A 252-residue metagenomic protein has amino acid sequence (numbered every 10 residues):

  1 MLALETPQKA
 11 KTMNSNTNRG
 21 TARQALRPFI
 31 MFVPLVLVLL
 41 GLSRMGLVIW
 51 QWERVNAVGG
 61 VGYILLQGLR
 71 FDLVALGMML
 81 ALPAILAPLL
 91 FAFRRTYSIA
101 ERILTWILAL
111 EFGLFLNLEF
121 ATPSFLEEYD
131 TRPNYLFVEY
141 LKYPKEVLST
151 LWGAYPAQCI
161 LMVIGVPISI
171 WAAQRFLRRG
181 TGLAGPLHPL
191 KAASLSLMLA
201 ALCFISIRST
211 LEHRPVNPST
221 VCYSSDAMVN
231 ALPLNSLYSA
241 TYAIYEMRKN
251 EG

Functional and structural regions predicted by a protein language model:
L4, N14-N250: Transmembrane and membrane-interface helices of multi-pass, inner-membrane envelope-modifying transferases
K11: Ligand/cofactor-recognition surfaces for anionic moieties
